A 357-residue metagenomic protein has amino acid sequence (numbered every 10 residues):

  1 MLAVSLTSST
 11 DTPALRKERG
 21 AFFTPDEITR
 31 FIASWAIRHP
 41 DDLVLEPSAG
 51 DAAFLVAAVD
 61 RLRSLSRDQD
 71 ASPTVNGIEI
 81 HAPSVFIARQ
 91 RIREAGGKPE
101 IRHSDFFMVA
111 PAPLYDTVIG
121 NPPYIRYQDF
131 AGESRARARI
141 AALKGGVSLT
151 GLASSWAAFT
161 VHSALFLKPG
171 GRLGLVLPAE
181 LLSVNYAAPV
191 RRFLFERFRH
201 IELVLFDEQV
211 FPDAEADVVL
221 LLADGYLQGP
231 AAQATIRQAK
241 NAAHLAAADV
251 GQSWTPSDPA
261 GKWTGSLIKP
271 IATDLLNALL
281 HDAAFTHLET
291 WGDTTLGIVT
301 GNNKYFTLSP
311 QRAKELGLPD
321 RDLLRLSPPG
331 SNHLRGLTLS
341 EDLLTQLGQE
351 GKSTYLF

Functional and structural regions predicted by a protein language model:
M1-R38: S-adenosyl-L-methionine
K17-E18, F23-F31, A49-V56, S72 (+4 more regions): Signature of N6-adenine DNA methyltransferases within the class I
A33-I37, V59, R63, A164-L165: Generic structural signal for well-ordered alpha-helical scaffold segments
D41-S48: Conserved class I S-adenosyl-L-methionine
L45, N76, R102: Conserved Rossmann-like nucleotide-binding pocket used by diverse enzymes that bind dinucleotide cofactors
D60-T74: Conserved S-adenosyl-L-methionine
R61, R91-I92: Alpha-helical interaction/dimerization surfaces of two-component signaling modules
A278-F357: Polyanion-binding catalytic cores of nucleic-acid enzymes and NTP/SAM-utilizing transferases
